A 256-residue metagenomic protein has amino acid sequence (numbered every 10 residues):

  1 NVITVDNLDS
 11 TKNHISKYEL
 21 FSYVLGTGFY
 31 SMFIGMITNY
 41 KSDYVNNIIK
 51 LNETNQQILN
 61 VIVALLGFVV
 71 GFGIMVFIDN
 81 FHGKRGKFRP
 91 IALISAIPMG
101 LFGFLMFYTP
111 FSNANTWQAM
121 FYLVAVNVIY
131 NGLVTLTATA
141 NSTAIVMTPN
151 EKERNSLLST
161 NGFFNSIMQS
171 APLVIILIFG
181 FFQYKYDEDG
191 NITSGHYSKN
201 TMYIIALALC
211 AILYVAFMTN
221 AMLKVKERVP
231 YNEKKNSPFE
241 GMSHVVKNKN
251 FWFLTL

Functional and structural regions predicted by a protein language model:
V2-L256: Membrane-embedded alpha-helical bundles of multi-pass transporters/translocases, especially carrier/permease families
